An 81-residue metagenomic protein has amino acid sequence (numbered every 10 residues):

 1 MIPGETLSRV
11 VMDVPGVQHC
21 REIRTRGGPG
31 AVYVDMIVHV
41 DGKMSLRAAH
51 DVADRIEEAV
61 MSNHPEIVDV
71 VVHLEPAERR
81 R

Functional and structural regions predicted by a protein language model:
M1-R81: Peripheral (non-transmembrane) domains and long loops of multi-pass membrane proteins
